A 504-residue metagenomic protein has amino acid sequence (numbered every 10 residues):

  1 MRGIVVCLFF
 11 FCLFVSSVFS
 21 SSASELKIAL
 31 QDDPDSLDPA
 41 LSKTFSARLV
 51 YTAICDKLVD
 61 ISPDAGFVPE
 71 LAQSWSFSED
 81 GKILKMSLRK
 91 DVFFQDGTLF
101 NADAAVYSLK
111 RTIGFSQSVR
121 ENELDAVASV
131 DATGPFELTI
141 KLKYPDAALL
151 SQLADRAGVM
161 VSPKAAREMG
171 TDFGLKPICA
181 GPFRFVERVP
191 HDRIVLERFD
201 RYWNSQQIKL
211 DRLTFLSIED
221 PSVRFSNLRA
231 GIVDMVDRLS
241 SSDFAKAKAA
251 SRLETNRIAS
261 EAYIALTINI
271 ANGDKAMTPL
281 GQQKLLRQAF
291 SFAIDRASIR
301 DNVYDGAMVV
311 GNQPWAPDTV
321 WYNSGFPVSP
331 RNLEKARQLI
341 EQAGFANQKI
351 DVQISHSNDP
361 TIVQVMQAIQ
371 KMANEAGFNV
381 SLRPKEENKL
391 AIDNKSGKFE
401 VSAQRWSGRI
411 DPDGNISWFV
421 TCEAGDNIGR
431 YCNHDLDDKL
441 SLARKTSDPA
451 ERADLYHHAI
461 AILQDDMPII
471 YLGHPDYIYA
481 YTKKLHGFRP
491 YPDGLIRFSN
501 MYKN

Functional and structural regions predicted by a protein language model:
A29-E79, K110, K176-C179: N-terminal lobe/hinge region of extracytoplasmic solute-binding protein
S76, S87, E121-A165: Surface-exposed binding/hinge segments that line and control ligand-binding clefts or catalytic entry sites
A154-I208, R212-T214, L333-E334, Q338: Gly/Pro-rich hinge or "lid" segments in bacterial periplasmic/extracellular proteins
P190, M308, T319-V320, R337 (+3 more regions): Ligand/substrate-recognition segments at binding pockets and active sites
R198, L280-K371, C432, H458 (+1 more regions): Append "and occasionally in soluble cytosolic enzymes with long acidic Gly/Pro-rich linkers
R201-K246, Q370, N379-S381: Ligand-site clamp/hinge motif
L285-Q288, R300, E375, N379-L390 (+2 more regions): Extracytoplasmic/peripheral linker and loop segments enriched in polar/acidic and small residues with frequent Thr/Pro
Y479-N504: Long beta-strand-rich cores associated with HINT superfamily self-processing modules
